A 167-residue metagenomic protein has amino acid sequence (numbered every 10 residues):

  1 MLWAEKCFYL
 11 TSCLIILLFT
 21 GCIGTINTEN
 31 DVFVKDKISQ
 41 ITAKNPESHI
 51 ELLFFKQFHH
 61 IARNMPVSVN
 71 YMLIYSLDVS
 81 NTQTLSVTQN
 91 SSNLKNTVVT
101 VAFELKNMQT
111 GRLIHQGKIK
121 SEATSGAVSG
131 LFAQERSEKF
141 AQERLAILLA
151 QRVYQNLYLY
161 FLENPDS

Functional and structural regions predicted by a protein language model:
M1-T11: Bacterial N-terminal signal peptides that target proteins for export
L18-G21: C-terminal motif of bacterial Sec signal peptides marking the signal peptidase cleavage site
I23-I26: Bacterial signal peptide processing site
V34-N45, G130-A133: Acidic/histidine-rich, surface-exposed loop or edge segments in extracytoplasmic proteins
A43-I74: Post-signal-peptide N-terminal segment of Sec-exported extracytoplasmic proteins
M65-K118, E122-F140, Q151: Surface-exposed short loop/turn segments
S129-S167: C-terminal/domain-edge helix-coil "capping" segments
